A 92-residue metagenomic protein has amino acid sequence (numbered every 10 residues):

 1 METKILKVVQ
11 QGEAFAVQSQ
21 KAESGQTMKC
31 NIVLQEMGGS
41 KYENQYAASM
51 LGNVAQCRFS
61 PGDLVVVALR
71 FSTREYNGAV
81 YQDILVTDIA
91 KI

Functional and structural regions predicted by a protein language model:
M1-I92: Single-stranded nucleic acid-binding surfaces, predominantly the OB-fold ssDNA-binding core
